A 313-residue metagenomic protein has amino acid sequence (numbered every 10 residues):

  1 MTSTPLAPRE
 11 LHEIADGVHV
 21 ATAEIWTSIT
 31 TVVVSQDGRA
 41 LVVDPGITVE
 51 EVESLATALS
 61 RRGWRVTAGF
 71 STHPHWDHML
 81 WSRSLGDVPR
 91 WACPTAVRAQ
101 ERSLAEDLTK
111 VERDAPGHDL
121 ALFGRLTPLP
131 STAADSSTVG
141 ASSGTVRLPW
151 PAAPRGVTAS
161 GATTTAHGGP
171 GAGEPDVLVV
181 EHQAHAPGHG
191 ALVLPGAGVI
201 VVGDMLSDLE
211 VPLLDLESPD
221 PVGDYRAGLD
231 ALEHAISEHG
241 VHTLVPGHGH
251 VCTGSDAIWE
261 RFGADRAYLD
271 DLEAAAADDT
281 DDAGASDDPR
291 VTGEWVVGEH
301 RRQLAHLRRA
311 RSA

Functional and structural regions predicted by a protein language model:
T2-T4, D230, H234-T243, H250-A313: Accessory terminal helices/loops
P5-T57, R61, A191-G203: Conserved beta-strand hairpin/beta-sheet module of binuclear metal-dependent hydrolase folds, prominently
E24-T27, G140, Q183-A186: A short catalytic or substrate-binding loop motif that flags glycine-/basic-rich loops and adjacent residues that bind
A40-L41, I47-V49, S160-A166, D176-Q183 (+1 more regions): Metallo-beta-lactamase
V49-T95: Active-site metal-binding motif and surrounding structural segment of the metallo-beta-lactamase
A56, W81-S84, S103-A105, L214 (+1 more regions): Short amphipathic alpha-helical segments
R61, R98-V180, G196, G223 (+1 more regions): Metallo-beta-lactamase
D77, R98, V251-G254: Short, active-site-adjacent cap segments at secondary-structure transitions
